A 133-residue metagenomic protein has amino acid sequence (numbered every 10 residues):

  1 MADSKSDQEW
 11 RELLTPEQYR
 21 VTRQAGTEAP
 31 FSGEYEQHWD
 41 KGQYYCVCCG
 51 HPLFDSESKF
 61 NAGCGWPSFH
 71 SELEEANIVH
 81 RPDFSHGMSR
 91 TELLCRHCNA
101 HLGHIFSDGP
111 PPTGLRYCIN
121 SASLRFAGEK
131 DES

Functional and structural regions predicted by a protein language model:
M1-S133: A short Gly-Trp-Pro
